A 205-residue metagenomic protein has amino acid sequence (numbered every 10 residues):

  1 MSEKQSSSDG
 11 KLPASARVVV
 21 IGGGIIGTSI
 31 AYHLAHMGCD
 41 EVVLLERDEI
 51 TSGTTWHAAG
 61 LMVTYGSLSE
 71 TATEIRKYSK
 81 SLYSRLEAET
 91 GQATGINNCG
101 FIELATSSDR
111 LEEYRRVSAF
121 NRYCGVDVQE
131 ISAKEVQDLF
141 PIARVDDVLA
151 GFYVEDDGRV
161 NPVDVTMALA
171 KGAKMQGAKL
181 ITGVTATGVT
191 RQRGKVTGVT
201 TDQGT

Functional and structural regions predicted by a protein language model:
M1-S7, I26-T28, L44, G194-V199: Short gly/ser/thr-rich secondary-structure transition/capping motifs
G10-I26, V43: Beta1/beta-strand and adjacent pyrophosphate-binding region of the FAD-binding site in flavoprotein oxidoreductases
G10-P13, H36, I96: Short, flexible hinge/linker loops that cap or flank conserved catalytic cores
A31, A35, G172: Gly/Ala-rich phosphate-binding loop of Rossmann-like dinucleotide-binding domains, activating on the conserved
A35-W56: Glycine-rich FAD pyrophosphate-binding loop
A59-L139: Dinucleotide-binding Rossmann-like beta1-alpha1 core, especially the glycine-rich loop that anchors the ADP
D109, F140-V148, T190-T197: A short, glycine/Asx- and small/polar-enriched loop/turn that sits immediately N-terminal to a beta-strand
F152-T205: Helical element adjacent to the flavin cofactor pocket in flavoenzyme catalytic cores
